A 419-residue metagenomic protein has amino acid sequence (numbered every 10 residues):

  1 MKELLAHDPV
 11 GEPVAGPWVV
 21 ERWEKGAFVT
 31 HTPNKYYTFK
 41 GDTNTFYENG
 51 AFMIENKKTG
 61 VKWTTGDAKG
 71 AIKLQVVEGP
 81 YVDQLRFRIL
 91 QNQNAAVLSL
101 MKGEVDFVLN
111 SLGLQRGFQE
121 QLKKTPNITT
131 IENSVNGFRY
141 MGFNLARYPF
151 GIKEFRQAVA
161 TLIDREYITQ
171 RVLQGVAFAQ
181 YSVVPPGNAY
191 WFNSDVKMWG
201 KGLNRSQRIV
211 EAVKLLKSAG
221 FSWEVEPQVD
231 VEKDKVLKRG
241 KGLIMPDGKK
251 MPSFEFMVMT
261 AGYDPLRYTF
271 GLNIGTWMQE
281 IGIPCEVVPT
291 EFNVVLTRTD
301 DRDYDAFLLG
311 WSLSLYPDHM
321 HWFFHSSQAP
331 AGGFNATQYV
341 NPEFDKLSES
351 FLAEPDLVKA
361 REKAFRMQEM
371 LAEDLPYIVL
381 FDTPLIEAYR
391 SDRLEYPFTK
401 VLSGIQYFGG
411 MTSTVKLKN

Functional and structural regions predicted by a protein language model:
M1-R86, Q91-A95, I209-V210, K214-A219 (+1 more regions): Gly/Pro-rich hinge or "lid" segments in bacterial periplasmic/extracellular proteins
W18-V19, A179-G240, A261-T269: Structural transition elements
E21-T30, G60-G66, G70-V76, R86-R147 (+4 more regions): Extracellular/periplasmic solute-recognition and catalytic clefts
R22-V29, P33-K35, I131-S134, F138-R139 (+5 more regions): Detector for C-terminal structural segments
K25-A27, N44, V77, R88-A95 (+3 more regions): Ligand/substrate-recognition segments at binding pockets and active sites
Y37-T38, R147-F155, S222: Short helix-loop capping/hinge motifs at secondary-structure junctions, enriched in acidic/polar residues
D83, E104-D106, T125-I128, I152-R156 (+5 more regions): Loop/turn elements at helix/coil->beta-strand transitions in domains of secreted/extracellular proteins
Q84-F87, G142-Y148, F155-A158, S194-N204 (+3 more regions): Second-shell loop/turn segments in exported
